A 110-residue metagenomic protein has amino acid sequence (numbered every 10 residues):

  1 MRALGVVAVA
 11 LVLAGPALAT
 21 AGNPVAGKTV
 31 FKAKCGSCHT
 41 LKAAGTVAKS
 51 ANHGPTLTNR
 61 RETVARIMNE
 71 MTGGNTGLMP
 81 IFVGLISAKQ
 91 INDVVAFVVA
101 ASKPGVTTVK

Functional and structural regions predicted by a protein language model:
M1-N23, E70, L85, F97-K110: Post-cleavage N-terminal segment of exported redox proteins
L4, T40, V64-I67: N-proximal short alpha-helices
V9, A26, T56-N59: Serine/threonine-rich low-complexity intrinsically disordered regions
G22-H53, G73-L78, L85, A100-V109: Periplasmic/extracellular electron-transfer cofactor-ligation site, primarily the c-type cytochrome heme-c attachment
V25, T29, N69, N92 (+1 more regions): Replace "anionic and nucleotidyl ligands
H53-N69, I81-N92: Electron-transfer interface patches adjacent to heme c in soluble/periplasmic c-type cytochromes and di-/multiheme
